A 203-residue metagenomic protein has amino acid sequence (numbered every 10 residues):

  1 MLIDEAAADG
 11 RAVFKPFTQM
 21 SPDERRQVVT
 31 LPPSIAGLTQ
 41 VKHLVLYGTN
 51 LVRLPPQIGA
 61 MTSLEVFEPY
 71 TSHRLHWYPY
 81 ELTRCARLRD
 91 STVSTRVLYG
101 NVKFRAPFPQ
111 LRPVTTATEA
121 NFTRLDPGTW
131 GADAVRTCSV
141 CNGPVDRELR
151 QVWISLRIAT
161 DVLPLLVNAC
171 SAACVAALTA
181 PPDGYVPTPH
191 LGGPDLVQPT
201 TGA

Functional and structural regions predicted by a protein language model:
M1-R53, L64-E65: LRR N-terminal entry segment and analogous cap-like coil->beta motifs
R11, I35, I58-G59, L82: Hydrophobic anchor residues at the C-terminal helix/turn of individual leucine-rich repeat
S21-P22, V45, F67-P69, R89-T92 (+1 more regions): Conserved positional slot within leucine-rich repeat
R25-V28, L38, M61, S72 (+2 more regions): Structural signal for repeat-unit boundaries in curved repeat scaffolds
L31-P33, L54-Q57, Y78-Y80, V102-K103: The feature encodes a structural signal of leucine-rich repeats
T49, S72-H73, R96: Consensus "Asn ladder" position of solenoid repeat domains
E81, R89-Y99: WD40 beta-propeller repeat blades
Y99-A203: Cys/His-clustered metal-coordination modules, chiefly Zn-binding fingers
